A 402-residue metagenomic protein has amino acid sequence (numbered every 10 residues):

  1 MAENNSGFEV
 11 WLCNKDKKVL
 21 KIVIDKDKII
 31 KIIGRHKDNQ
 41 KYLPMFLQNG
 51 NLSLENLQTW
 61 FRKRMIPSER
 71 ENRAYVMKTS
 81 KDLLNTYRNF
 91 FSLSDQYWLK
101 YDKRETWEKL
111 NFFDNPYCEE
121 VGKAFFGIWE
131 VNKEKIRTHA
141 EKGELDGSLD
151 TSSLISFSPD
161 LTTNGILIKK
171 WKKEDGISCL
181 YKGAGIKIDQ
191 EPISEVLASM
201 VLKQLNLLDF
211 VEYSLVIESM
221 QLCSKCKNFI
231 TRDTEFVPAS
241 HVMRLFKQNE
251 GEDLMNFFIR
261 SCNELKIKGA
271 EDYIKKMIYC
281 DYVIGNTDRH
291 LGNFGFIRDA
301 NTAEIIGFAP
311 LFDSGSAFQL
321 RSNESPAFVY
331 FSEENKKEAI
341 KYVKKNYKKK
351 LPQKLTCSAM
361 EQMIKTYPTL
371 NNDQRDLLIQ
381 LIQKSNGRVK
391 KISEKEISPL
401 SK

Functional and structural regions predicted by a protein language model:
M1-Y279, V283, I297-K402: Phosphate/dinucleotide-binding and metal-coordinating scaffold of catalytic cores in nucleotide-dependent enzymes
N286-T287: Glycine-rich phosphate-binding P-loop
H290, G295-I297: Conserved protein-kinase catalytic-loop segment immediately C-terminal to the catalytic Asp of the HRD motif
